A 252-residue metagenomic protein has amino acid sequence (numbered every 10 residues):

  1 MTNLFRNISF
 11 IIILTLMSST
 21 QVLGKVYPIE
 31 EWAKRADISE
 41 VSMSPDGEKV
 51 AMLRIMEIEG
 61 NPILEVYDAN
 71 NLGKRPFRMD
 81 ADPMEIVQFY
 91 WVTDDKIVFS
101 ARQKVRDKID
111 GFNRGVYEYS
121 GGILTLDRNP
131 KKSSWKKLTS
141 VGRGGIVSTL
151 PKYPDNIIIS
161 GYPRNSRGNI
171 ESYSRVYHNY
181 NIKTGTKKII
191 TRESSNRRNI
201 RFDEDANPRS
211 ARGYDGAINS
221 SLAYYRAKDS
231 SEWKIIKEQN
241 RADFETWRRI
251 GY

Functional and structural regions predicted by a protein language model:
M1-S9: Bacterial N-terminal signal peptides that target proteins for export
S9-S18: Bacterial N-terminal signal peptides
G24-Y252: Beta-propeller folds
